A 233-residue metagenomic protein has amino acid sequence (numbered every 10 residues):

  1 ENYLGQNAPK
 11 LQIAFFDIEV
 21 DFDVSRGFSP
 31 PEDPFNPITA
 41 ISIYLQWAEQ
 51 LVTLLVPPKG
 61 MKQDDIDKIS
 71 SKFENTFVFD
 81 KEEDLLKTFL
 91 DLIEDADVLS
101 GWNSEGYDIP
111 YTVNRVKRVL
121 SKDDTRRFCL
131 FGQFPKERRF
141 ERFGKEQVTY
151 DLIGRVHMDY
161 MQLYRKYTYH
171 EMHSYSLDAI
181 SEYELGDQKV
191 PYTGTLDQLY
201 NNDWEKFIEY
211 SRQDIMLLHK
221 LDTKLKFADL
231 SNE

Functional and structural regions predicted by a protein language model:
E1-D95, D124-C129, Y210-E233: DnaQ-like (DEDDh/DEDDy) 3′-5′ exonuclease domain used for proofreading and 3′-end trimming on nucleic acids
F16-V20, S104, Y160: Residues immediately flanking
G27, T112-N114: Short amphipathic alpha-helical segments
E32-P34, V116-V119: Glycine-rich, phosphate-binding/catalytic loops in enzymes
Q50-L54, G60-T76, D80, L99 (+3 more regions): Active-site-proximal helix-loop-helix substrate-binding element of RNase H-like nuclease domains
F89-T112: Proline-aspartate-enriched helix->loop->beta-strand connector
